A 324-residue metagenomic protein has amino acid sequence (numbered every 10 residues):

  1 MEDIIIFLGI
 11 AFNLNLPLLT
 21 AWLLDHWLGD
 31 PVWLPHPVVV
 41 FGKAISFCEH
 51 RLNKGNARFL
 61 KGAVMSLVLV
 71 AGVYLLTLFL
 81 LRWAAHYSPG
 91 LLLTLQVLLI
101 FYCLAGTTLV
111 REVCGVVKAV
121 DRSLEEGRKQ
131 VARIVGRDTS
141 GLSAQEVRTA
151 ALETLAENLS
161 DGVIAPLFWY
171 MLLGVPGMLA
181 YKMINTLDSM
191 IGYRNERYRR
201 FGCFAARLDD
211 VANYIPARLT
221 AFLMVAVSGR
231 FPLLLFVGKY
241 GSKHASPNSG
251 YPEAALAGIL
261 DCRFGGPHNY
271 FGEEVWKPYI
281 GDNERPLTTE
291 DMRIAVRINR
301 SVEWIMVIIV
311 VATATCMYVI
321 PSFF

Functional and structural regions predicted by a protein language model:
M1-L179, G192-F324: Hydrophobic alpha-helical transmembrane segments
K182: Pseudouridine synthase
N185: Substrate/ligand-engaging "lid" and interaction regions
S189: Glycine-rich phosphate/dinucleotide-binding loop and adjoining beta-alpha-beta core of small-molecule
